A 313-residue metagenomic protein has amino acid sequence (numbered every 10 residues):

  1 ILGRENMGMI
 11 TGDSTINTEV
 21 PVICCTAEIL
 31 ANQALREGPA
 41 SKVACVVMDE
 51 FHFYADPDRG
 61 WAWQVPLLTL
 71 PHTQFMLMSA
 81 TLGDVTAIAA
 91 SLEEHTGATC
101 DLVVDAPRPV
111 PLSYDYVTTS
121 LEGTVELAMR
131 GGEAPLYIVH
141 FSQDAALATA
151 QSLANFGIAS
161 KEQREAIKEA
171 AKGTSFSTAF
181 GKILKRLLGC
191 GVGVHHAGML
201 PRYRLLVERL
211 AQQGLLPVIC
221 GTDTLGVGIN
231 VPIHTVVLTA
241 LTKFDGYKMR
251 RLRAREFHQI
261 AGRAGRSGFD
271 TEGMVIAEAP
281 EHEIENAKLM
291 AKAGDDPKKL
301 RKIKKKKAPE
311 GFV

Functional and structural regions predicted by a protein language model:
I1-G8, D144-V218, G246-R255: Conserved C-terminal RecA-like helicase domain
I1-N32, A90-E93, D101-L102, K185 (+1 more regions): Conserved nucleic-acid-binding Ia/Ib motif block in the N-terminal RecA-like helicase ATPase lobe
N6, E19-V22, K42-C45, H72-M76 (+3 more regions): Loop/turn-to-beta-strand initiation segments
S14, V65-G157, R186-A197: Conserved interdomain linker/interface between the two RecA-like ATPase lobes of SF2 helicase motors
T18-L35, C190-N230: Conserved two-lobed SF2 helicase motor
I23, A27-M76: SF2 helicase catalytic motif II
I29-A31, F51-A55, G193, G226 (+2 more regions): Catalytic acidic motif of RecA-like/P-loop NTPases
Q74, V231, T235-D296, L300: Conserved segment of the helicase C-terminal RecA-like domain
